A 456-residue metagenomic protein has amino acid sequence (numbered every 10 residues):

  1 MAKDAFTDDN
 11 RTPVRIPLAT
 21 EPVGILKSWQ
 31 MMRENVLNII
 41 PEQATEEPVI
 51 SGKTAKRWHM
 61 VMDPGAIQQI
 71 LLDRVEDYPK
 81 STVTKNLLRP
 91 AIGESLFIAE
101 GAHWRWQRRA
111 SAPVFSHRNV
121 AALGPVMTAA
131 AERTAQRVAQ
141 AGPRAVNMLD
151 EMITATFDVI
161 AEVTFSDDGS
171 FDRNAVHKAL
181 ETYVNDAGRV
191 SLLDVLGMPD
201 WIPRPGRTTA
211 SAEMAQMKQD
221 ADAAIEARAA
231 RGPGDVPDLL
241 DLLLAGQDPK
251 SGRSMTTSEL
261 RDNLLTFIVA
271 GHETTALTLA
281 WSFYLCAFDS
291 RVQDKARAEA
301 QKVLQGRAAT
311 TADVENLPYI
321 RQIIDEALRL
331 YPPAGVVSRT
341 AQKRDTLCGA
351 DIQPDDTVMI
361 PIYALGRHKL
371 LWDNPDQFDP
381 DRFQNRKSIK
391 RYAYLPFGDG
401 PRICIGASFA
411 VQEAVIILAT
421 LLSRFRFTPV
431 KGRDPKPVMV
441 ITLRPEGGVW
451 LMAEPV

Functional and structural regions predicted by a protein language model:
M1-L18, P79-K85, H103, N119-L277 (+1 more regions): Cytochrome P450 heme-thiolate monooxygenase catalytic core
A2-P13, A44, A131-A135, M152 (+5 more regions): Cytochrome P450 proximal C-terminal region
A2-W106, A121, P125-R133, A155 (+2 more regions): N-terminal membrane-proximal hinge/A-helix region immediately C-terminal to the signal-anchor transmembrane segment
L26-P48, Q219, A223, R307-C348: Conserved cytochrome P450 K-helix E-x-x-R motif and the immediately C-terminal K′/meander segment
G232-P237, R297-L317, L330-A350, M359 (+3 more regions): Cytochrome P450 fold signature focused on the C-terminal beta-domain
T274-Q293, R297-E299, S408-F425: Cytochrome P450 catalytic-core helices
Q353-P354: Residue-level recognition of short, solvent-exposed, well-ordered loop/turn junctions that link secondary-structure
I360-K387: Conserved cytochrome P450 K-helix/beta-meander segment immediately N-terminal to the heme-binding cysteine loop
